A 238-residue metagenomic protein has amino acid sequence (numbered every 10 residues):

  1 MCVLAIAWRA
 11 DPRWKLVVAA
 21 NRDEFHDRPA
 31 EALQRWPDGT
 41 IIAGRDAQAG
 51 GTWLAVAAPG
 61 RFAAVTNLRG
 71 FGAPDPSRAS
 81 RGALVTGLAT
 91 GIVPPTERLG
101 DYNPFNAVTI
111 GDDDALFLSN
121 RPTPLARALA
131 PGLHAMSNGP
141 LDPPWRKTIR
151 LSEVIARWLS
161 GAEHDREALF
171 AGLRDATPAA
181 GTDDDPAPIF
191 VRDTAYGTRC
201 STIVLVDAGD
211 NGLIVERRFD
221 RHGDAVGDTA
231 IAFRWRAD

Functional and structural regions predicted by a protein language model:
M1-D238: N-terminal nucleophile
